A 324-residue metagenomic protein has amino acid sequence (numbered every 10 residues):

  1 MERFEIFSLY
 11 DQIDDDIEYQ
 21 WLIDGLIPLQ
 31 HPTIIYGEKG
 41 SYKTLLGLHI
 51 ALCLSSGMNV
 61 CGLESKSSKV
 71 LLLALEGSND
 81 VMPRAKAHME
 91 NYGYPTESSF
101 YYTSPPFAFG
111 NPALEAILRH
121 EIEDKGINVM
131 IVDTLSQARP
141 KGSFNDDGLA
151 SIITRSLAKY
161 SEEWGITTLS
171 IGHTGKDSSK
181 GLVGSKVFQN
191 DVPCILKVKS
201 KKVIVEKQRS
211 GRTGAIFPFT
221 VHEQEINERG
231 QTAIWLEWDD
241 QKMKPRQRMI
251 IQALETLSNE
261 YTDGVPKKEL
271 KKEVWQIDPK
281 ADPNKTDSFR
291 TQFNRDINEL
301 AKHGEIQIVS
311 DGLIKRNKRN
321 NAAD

Functional and structural regions predicted by a protein language model:
E2-F4, E18, L22-I23, E38-S41 (+6 more regions): Conserved inter-motif catalytic segment of the P-loop NTP-binding fold
I6, E123-G126, E163, K201-D324: C-terminal regions of RecA-like/P-loop NTPase motor modules
Y10-I23, P28-L29: Non-catalytic, mobile gating and regulatory segments of ester bond hydrolases
I27, L72, D133, L169 (+1 more regions): Conserved RecA-like P-loop NTPase ATPase core
L29-T33, S68: Pre-Walker A (Motif I) flank of P-loop NTPase domains
I34-I35, G40, T44-L45, V129 (+1 more regions): Phosphate-binding/switch region of NTP-binding enzymes
L46, I50: Hydrophobic positions on the alpha1 helix immediately C-terminal to the Walker A/P-loop
S136-R139, T174-D177, K280: A short, flexible beta-alpha/helix-coil linker loop
